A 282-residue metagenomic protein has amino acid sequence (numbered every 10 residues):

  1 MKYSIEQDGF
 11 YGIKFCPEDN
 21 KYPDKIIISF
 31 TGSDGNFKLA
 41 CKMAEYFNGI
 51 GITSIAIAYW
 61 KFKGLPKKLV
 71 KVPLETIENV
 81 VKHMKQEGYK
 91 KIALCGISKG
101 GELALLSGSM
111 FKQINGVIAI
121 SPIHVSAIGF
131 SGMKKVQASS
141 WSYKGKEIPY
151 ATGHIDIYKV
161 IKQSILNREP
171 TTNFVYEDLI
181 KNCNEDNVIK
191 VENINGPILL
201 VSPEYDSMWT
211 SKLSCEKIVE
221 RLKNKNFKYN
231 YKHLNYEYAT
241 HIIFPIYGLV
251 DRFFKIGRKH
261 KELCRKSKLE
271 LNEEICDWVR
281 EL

Functional and structural regions predicted by a protein language model:
M1-Y22, L263: N-terminal cap/lid segment of alpha/beta-hydrolase-fold proteins
P23-G32: Short beta-strand element of the alpha/beta-hydrolase
D34-E45, Y59: The serine-hydrolase catalytic nucleophile loop
G35-N36, K82-G153, T171-N182: Primarily recognizes the serine-hydrolase "nucleophile elbow" in alpha/beta-hydrolase and SGNH/GDSL folds
N48-G64: Conserved alpha/beta-hydrolase
W60-A93: Catalytic nucleophile-loop/oxyanion-hole region of alpha/beta-hydrolase and closely related hydrolase-like folds
K159-A239: Serine-hydrolase catalytic core
E216, K225-L282: C-terminal catalytic histidine-bearing segment of alpha/beta-hydrolase fold enzymes
